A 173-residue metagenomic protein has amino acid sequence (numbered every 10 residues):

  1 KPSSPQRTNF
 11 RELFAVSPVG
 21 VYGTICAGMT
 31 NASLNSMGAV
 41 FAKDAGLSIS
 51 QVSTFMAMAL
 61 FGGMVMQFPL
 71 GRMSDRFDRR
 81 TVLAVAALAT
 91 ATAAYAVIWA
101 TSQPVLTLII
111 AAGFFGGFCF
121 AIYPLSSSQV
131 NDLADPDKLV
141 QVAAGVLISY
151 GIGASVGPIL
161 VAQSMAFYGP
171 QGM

Functional and structural regions predicted by a protein language model:
P2-T24: Juxtamembrane intracellular "pre-TM" segments in multi-pass secondary transporters
S17-T24, N31-S48, V52: Helix-loop boundary and gating motifs at the non-cytosolic
I49-S50, A134-V146: Loop-to-transmembrane helix entry/capping segments in MFS-fold secondary transporters and related SLC/MFSD carriers
T54-G63, V146, Y150: Transmembrane alpha-helical segments of major facilitator superfamily
V65-D78, M165-A166: Helix-to-loop junctions at the C-terminal end of transmembrane segments in multipass secondary transporters
T81-A96: Structural signature of the two symmetry-related core transmembrane helices
F120-A134: Intracellular juxtamembrane helix-capping segments at the cytosolic ends of symmetry-related transmembrane helices
Q163-M173: A membrane-interface helix-boundary motif in multi-pass transporters
